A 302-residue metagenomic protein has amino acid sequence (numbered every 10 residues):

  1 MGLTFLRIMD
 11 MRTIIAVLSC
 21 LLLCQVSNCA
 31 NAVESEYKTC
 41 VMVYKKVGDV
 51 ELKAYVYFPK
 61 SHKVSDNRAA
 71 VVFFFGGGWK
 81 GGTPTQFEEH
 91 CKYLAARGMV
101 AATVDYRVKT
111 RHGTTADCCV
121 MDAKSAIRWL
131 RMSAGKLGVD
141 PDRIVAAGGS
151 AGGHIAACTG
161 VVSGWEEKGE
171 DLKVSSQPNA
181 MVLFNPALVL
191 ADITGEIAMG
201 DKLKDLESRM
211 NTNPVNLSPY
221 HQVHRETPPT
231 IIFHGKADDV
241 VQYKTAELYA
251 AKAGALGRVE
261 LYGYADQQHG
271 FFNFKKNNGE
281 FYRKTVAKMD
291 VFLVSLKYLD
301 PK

Functional and structural regions predicted by a protein language model:
N31-D66: N-terminal cap/lid segment of alpha/beta-hydrolase-fold proteins
E36, E51, A180, P186-Q222 (+1 more regions): Mobile cap/lid helix-loop segments that gate and shape the active-site cleft of serine hydrolases
M42, T85, S125-E196, P214-V215: Primarily recognizes the serine-hydrolase "nucleophile elbow" in alpha/beta-hydrolase and SGNH/GDSL folds
Y55, F233, E247-K302: C-terminal catalytic histidine-bearing segment of alpha/beta-hydrolase fold enzymes
D66-G77: Short beta-strand element of the alpha/beta-hydrolase
T83-C91, A102-P141, N277-Y282: Catalytic nucleophile-loop/oxyanion-hole region of alpha/beta-hydrolase and closely related hydrolase-like folds
E226, I231-H234, D238: Short beta-strand/loop motif that positions the catalytic acidic residue of the alpha/beta-hydrolase fold
D239-T245: Conserved alpha/beta-hydrolase "acid-adjacent" motif
